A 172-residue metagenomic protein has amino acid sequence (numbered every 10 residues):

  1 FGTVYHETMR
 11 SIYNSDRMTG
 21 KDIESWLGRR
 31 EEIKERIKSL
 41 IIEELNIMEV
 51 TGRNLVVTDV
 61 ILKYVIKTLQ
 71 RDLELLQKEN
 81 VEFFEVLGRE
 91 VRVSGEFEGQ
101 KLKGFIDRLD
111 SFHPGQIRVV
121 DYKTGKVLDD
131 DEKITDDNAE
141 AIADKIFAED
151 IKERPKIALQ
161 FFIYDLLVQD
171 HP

Functional and structural regions predicted by a protein language model:
F1: Catalytic adenosine-cofactor/nucleotide-binding cores of aminoacyl-tRNA synthetases and other
V4-R89, E96: A non-catalytic, helix-rich entry segment at domain boundaries
G20-K34, V120-K123, D165-P172: Phosphate-binding glycine-rich loops and adjacent basic patches that engage nucleotide phosphates, nucleic-acid
F83-H171: Non-catalytic protein-protein interaction segments used by genome-maintenance enzymes to assemble and couple activities
